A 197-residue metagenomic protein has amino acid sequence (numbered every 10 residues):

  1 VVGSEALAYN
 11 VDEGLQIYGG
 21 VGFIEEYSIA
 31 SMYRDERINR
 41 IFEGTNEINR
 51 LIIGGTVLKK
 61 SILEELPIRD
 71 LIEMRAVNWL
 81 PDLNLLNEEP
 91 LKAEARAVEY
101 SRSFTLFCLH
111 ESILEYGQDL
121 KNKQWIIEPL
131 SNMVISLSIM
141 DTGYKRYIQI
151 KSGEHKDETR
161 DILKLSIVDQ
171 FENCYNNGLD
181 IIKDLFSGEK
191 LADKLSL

Functional and structural regions predicted by a protein language model:
V1-L197: Alpha-helical interface subdomain recognition
